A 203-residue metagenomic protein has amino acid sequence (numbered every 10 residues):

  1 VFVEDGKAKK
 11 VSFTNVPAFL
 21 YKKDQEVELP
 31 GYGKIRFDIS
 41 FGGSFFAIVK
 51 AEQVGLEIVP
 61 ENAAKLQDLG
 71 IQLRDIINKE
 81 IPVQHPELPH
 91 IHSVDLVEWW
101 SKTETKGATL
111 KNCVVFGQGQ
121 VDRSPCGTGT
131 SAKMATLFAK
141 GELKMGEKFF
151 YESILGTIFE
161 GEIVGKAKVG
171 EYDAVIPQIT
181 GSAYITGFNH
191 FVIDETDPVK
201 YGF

Functional and structural regions predicted by a protein language model:
V1-F203: Active-site proximal loop and beta-alpha junction motif in alpha/beta enzyme cores
